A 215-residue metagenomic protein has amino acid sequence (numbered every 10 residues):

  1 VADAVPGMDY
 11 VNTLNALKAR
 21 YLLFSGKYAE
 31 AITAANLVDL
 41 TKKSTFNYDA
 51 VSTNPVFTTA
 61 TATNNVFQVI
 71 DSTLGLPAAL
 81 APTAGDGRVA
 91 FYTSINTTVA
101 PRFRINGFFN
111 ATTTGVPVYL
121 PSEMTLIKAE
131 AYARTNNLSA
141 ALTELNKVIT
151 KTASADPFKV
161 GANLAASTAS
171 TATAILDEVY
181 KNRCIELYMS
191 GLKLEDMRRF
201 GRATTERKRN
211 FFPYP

Functional and structural regions predicted by a protein language model:
V1-L74, A78-P215: Acidic/polar-rich alpha-helix caps and helix-coil junctions
